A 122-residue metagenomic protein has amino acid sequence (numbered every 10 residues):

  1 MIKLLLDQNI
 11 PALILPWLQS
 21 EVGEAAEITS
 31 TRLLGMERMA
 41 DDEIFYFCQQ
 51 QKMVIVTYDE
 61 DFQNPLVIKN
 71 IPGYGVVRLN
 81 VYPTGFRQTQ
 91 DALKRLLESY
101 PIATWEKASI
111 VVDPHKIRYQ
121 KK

Functional and structural regions predicted by a protein language model:
M1, S20, K94-R95: Ribonuclease/tRNase effector modules and their secretory precursors
M1-I2, K122: Intrinsically disordered, low-complexity and often Lys/Arg-enriched segments
L4-Q51: N-terminal first-folded block
L6-D7, T57-Y58, V81: Small/polar loops that bind or transfer phosphate-bearing groups
T29, V56, V77-L79, I110: Hydrophobic/aromatic beta-strand patches that form the interior of the parallel beta-sheet core in alpha/beta enzyme
C48-V67: Acidic, metal-binding active-site segment of PIN/NYN-like and related structure-specific nucleases
Q63-L93: Mid-chain, well-packed structural core segment of small domains
S99-K122: Charged phosphate-binding loop/patch that engages nucleotide di/tri-phosphates or the phosphate backbone of nucleic
